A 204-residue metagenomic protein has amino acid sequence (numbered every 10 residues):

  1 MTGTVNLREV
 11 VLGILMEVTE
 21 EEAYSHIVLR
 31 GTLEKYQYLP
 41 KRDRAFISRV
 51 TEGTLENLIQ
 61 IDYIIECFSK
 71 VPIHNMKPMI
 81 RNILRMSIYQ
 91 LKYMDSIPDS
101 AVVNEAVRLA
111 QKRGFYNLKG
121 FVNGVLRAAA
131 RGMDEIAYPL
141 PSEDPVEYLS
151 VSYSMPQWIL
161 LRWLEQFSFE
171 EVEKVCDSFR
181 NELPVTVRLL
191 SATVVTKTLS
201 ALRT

Functional and structural regions predicted by a protein language model:
M1-T204: Class I Rossmann-like S-adenosyl-L-methionine
